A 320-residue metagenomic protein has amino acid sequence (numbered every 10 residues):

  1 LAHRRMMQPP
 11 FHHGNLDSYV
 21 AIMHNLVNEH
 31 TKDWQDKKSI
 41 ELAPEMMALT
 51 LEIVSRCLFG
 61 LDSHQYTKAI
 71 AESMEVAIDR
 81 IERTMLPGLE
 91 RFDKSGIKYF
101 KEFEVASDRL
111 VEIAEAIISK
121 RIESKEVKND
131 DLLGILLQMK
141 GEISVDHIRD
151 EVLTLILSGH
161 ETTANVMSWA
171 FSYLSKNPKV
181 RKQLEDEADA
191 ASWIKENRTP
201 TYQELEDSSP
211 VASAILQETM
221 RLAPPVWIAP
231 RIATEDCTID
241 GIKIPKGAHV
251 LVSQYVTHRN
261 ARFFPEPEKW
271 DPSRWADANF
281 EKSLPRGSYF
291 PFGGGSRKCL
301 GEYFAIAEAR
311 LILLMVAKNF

Functional and structural regions predicted by a protein language model:
A2, N15-V166, Q183, A188 (+1 more regions): Cytochrome P450 heme-thiolate monooxygenase catalytic core
P9, L153, S158, P200-Q203 (+3 more regions): Cytochrome P450 heme-thiolate "Cys pocket" and heme-binding signature region
V20, H24, E72-A77, E126-I135 (+5 more regions): Cytochrome P450 I-helix active-site segment
V27, E75-V76, D189-W193, E235 (+1 more regions): Cytochrome P450 proximal C-terminal region
S39, I97-E104, Y202-L205, S296-E302: Active-site rim elements
T50, T162-E187, E302-N319: Cytochrome P450 catalytic-core helices
G134, V252-E281: Conserved cytochrome P450 K-helix/beta-meander segment immediately N-terminal to the heme-binding cysteine loop
